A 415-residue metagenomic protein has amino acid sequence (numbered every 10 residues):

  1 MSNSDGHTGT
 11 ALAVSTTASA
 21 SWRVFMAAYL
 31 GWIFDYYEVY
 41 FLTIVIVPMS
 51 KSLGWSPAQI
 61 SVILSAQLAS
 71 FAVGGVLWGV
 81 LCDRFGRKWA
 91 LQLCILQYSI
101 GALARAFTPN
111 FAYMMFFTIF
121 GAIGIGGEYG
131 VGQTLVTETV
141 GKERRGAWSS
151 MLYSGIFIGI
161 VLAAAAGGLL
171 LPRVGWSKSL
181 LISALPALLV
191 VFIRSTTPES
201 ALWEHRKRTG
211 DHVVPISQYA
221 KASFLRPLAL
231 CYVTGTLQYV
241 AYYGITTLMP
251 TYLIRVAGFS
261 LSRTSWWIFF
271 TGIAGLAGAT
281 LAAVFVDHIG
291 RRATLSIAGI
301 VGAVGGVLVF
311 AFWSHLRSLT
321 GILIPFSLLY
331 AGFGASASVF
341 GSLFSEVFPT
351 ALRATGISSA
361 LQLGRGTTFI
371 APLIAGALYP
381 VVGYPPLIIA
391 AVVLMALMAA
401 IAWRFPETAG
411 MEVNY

Functional and structural regions predicted by a protein language model:
M1-Y40: Cytosolic juxtamembrane N-terminal segment immediately preceding the first transmembrane helix of multi-pass
L42-T43, L225-L276: Extracytoplasmic gate region of multi-pass secondary transporters
G54, G86, F107-Y113, G141 (+3 more regions): Helix-breaking motifs and short loop linkers at transmembrane-helix boundaries and internal kinks in secondary membrane
S65-W78, F269-L281: Central cavity-lining transmembrane alpha-helices of secondary-active solute carriers, predominantly the Major
V73-P109: Conserved MFS/SLC helix-loop-helix module at the cytosolic interface between two early adjacent transmembrane helices
L96-P109, V301-H315: C-terminal ends and interior cores of transmembrane alpha-helices in multi-pass membrane transporters/permeases
F117-S154: Cytoplasmic helix-loop-helix junction between adjacent transmembrane helices in 12-TM secondary transporters
L152-S195: Helix-loop-helix hairpin linking two adjacent transmembrane segments in secondary transporters
